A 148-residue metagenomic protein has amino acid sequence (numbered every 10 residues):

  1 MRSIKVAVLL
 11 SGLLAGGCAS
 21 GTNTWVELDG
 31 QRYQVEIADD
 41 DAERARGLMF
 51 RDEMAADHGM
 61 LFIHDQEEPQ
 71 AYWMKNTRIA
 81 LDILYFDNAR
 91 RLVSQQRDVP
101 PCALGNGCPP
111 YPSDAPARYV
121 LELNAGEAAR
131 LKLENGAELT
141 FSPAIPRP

Functional and structural regions predicted by a protein language model:
R2-L9: Sec-dependent signal peptide recognition, specifically the positively charged N-region followed immediately by
A15-G17: C-terminal motif of bacterial Sec signal peptides marking the signal peptidase cleavage site
A19-P148: Compact, glycine-rich, soluble single-domain proteins
